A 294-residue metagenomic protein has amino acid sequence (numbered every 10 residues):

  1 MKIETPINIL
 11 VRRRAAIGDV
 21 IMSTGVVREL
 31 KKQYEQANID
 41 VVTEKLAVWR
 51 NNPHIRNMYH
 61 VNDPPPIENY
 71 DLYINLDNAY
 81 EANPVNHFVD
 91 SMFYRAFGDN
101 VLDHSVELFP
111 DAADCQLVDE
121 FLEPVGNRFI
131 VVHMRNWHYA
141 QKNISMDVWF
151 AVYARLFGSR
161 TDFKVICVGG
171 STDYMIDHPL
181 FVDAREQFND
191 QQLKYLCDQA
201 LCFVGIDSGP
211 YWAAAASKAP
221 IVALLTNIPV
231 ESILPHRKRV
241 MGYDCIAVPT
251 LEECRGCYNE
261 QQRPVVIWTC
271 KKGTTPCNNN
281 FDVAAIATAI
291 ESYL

Functional and structural regions predicted by a protein language model:
M1-L294: Catalytic machinery of carbohydrate-active enzymes, primarily nucleotide-sugar-dependent glycosyltransferases
